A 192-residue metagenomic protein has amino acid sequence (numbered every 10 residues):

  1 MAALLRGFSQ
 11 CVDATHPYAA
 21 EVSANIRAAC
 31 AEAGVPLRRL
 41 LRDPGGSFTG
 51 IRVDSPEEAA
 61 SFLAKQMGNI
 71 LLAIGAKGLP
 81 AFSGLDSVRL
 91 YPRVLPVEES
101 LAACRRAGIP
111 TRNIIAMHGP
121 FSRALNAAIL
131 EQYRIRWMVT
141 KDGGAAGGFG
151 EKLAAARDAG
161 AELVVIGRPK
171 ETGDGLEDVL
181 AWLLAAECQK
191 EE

Functional and structural regions predicted by a protein language model:
M1, E58-A59, G78-A81, E99-S100 (+1 more regions): Short acidic active-site motifs
A2-A59: Glycine/small-residue-rich loop that forms an oxyanion/phosphate-binding "nest" at active or ligand-binding sites
S9-Q10, N69, R136-W137: Structural motif
R39-E57, C104, K170-E192: Intrinsically disordered or low-complexity boundary/linker segments at protein termini and domain junctions
I51-K65, A73-K77, F121-R123: Active-site glycine-rich loop that binds ribose-phosphate moieties when present
I70-I114: Anionic-ligand binding region
E99-S100, E162-G173: Short, flexible loop segments at boundaries between secondary-structure elements
R105-A159, V164-I166: A C-terminal functional module that forms or caps the active site or interfaces directly with catalytic machinery
